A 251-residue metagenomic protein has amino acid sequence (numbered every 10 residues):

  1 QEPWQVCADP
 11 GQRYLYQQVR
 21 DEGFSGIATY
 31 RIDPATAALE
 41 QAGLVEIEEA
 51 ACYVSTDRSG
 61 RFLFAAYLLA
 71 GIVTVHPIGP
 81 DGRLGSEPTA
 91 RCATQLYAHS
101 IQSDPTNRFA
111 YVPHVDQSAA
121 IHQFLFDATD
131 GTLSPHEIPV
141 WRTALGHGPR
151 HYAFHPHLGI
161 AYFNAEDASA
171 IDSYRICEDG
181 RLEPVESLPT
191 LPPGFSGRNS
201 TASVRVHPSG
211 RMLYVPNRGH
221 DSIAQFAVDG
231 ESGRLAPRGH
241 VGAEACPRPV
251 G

Functional and structural regions predicted by a protein language model:
Q1, E40-V45, S86-C92, H136-T143 (+2 more regions): A short beta-strand motif characteristic of beta-propeller blades
E2-G11, I47-R61, A93-R108, R142-I160 (+2 more regions): Beta-rich, blade/repeat-based domains predominating in secreted/periplasmic proteins but also intracellular
Q17-D21, A65-L69, D104, V112-D116 (+3 more regions): Conserved beta-strand positions in repeat-built beta-propeller and related beta-rich domains
F24-A28, I72-V75, A119-Q123, A170-S173 (+1 more regions): Structural motif
Y30-A37, V75-R83, F124-L133, Y174-L182 (+1 more regions): Short loop/turn segments immediately following beta-strands, especially the blade-tip and inter-blade linker loops
G43-G79: Hydrophobic alpha-helical hairpins/lids featuring a short glycine-rich hinge
A110-A170: Loop-centered beta-sheet repeat module
R175-C246: A beta-strand-loop signature enriched in Asp, Gly, Thr, and Trp that corresponds to the sialidase/neuraminidase Asp-box
